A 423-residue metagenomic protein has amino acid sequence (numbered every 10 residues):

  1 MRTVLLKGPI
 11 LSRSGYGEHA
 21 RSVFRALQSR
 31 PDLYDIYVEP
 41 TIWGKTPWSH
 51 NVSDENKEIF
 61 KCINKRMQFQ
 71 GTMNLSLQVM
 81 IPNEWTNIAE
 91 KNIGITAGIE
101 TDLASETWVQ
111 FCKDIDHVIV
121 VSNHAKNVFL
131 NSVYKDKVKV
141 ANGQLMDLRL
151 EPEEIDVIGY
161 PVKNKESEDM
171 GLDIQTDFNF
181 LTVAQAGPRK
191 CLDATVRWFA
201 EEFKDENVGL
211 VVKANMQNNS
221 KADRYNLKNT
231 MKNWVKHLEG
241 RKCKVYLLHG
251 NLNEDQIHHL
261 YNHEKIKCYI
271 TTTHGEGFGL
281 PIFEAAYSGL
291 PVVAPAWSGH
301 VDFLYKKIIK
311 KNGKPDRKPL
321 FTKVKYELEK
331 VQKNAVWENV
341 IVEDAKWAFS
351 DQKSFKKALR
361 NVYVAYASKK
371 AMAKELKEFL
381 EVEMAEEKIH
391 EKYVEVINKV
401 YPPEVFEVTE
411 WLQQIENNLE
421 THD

Functional and structural regions predicted by a protein language model:
M1-T72, G209, E391-V394, E404 (+1 more regions): N-terminal pre-catalytic "stem/leader" segment of glycosyltransferase-like enzymes
L5, L172-K190, V196-F199, L210-V212: Conserved donor-binding/catalytic core segment of Leloir-type glycosyltransferases
L5-K7, K45-V128: Extended catalytic core of nucleotide-activated donor transferases of GT-like folds
H117-S167, E407: Donor nucleotide-sugar binding/catalytic pocket of nucleotide-sugar-dependent glycosyltransferases
M216, V324-D423: C-terminal amphipathic helix plus adjacent low-complexity, charged tail appended to glycosyltransferase catalytic
K221-H263, K267: Nucleotide-activated donor-binding/catalytic signature segment of Leloir-type glycosyltransferases, i.e., the conserved
H274: Aromatic "clamp/platform" in nucleotide-sugar-dependent glycosyltransferases that forms part of the donor/acceptor
P291-A294, Y305, K311-D316, T322: Short hydrophobic beta-strand element within catalytic cores of glycosyltransferases and related nucleotide-activated
